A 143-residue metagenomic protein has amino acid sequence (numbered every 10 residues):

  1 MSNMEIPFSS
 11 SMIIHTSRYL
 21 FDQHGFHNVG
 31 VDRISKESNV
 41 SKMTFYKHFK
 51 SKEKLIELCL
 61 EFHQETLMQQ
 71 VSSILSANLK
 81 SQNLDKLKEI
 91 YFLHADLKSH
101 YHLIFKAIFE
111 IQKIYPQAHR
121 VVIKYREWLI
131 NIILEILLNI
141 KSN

Functional and structural regions predicted by a protein language model:
M1-F8: N-terminal intrinsically disordered/low-complexity leader segments
F8, M12, L20-K54, L58: Helix-turn-helix
I14, K88, F92, I130-L138: An amphipathic alpha-helix signature
T16-H24, E61, S76, A107: Short alpha-helical segment immediately N-terminal to, or the first helix within, an HTH/HTH-like DNA-binding domain
I56-H63, Q70: Alpha-helical DNA-contacting segments of helix-turn-helix folds
L58, S72-H100: Hydrophobic alpha-helical connector segments
E65-M68, S72, Q117-S142: Amphipathic alpha-helical packing segments from all-alpha helical-bundle domains
A95-I132: Short secondary-structure transition hinges
